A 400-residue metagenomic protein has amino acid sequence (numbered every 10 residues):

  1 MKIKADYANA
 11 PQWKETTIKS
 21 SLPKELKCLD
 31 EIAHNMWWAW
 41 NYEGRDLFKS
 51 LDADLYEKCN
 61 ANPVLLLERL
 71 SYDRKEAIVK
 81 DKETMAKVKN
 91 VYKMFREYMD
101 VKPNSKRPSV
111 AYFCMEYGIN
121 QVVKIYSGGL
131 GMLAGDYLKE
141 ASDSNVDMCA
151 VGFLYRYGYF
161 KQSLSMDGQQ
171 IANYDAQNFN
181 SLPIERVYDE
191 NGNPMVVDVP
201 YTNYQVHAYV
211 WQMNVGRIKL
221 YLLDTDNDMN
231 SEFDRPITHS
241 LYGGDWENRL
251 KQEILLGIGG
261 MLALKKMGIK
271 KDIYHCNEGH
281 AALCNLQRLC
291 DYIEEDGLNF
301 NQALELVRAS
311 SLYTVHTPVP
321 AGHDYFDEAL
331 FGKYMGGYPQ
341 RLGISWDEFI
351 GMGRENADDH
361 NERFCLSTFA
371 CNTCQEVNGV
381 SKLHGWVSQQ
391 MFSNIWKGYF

Functional and structural regions predicted by a protein language model:
M1-F400: Catalytic cores of carbohydrate-active enzymes across secretory and cytosolic contexts
